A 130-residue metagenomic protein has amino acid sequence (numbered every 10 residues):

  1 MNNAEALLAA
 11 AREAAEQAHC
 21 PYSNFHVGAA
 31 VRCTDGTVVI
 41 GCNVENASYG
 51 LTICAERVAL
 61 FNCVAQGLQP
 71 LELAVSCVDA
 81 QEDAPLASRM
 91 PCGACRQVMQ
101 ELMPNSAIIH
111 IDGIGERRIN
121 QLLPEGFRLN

Functional and structural regions predicted by a protein language model:
N2-Q17, Q66-N130: C-terminal binding/interaction regions
A11-A14, A55, A59: Stable alpha-helical structural segments in soluble proteins, enriched in small hydrophobic residues
C20-S23: Short loop/turn motifs at secondary-structure junctions and domain boundaries
H26-C33: Short beta-strand scaffold segments in enzyme catalytic cores
C33-D35, G113: Short acidic-glycine loop/turn motifs at beta-strand connectors
N43-R57: Compact, glycine-rich, soluble single-domain proteins
E56, N62-Q69: Active-site- and interface-proximal helix/loop "cap" or "latch" segments in soluble metabolic and energy-transducing
